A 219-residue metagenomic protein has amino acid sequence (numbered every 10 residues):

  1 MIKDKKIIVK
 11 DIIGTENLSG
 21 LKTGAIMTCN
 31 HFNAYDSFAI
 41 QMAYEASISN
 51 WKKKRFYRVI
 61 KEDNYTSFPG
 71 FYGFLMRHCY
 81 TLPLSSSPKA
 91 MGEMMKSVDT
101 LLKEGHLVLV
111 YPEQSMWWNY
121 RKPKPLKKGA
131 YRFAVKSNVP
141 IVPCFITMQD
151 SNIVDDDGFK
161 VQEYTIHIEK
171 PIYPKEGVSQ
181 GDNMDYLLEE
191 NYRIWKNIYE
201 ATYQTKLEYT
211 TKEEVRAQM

Functional and structural regions predicted by a protein language model:
M1-H31: Helix-to-loop junction immediately C-terminal to a conserved catalytic motif
M1-I2, E45, Y72-G73, V98 (+1 more regions): Short amphipathic alpha-helical segments and helix-helix/interface helices
M1-K5, G73-R77, G158-F159: Short, conserved catalytic or adaptor-binding loops enriched in Gly and charged residues
I2-I8, L84-K89, N119-R121: Short, flexible loop segments at the rims of nucleotide/cofactor-binding pockets, characterized by
K6-I13, K89-G92, T147: Short gly/ser/thr-rich secondary-structure transition/capping motifs
G20-S86: Catalytic core of membrane glycerolipid acyltransferases/transacylases, capturing the structured, soluble-facing
F71-L109: Extended low-complexity acidic/polar segments
M95-M219: Non-catalytic C-terminal accessory region of glycerolipid acyltransferases and related lyso-lipid remodeling enzymes
